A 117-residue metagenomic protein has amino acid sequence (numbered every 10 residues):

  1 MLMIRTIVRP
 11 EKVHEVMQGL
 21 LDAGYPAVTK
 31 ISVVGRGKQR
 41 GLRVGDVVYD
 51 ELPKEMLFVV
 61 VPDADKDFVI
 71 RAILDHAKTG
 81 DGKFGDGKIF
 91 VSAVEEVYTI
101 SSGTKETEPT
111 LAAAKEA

Functional and structural regions predicted by a protein language model:
M1-A117: Positively charged, small/polar-rich N-terminal and surface patches that mediate targeting and assembly and bind
